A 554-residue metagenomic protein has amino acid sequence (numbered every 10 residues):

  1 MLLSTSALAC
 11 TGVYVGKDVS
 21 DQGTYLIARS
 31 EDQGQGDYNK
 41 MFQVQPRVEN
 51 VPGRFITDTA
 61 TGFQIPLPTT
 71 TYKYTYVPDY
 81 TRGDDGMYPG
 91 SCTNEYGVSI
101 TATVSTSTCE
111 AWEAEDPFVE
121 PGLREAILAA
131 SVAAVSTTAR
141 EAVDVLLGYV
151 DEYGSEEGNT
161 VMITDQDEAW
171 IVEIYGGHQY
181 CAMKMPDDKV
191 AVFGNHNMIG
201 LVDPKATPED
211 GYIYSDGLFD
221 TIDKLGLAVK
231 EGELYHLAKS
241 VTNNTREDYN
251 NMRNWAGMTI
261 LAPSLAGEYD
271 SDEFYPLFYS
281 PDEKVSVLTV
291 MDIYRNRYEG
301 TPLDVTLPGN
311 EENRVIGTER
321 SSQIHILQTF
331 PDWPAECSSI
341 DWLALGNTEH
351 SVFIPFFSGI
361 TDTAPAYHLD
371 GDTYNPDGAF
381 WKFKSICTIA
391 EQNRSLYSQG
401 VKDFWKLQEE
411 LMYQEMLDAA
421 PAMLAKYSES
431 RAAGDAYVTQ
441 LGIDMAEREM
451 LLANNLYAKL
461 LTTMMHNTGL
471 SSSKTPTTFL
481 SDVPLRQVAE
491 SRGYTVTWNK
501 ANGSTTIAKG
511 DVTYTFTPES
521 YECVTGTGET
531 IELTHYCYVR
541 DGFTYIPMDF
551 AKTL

Functional and structural regions predicted by a protein language model:
T5-A9: Sec/Tat signal peptide C-region and signal peptidase I cleavage site
C10-E125, V145-P276: A contiguous strand-loop segment
A114-V119, I127-S136, T478, Y536-D541: Second-shell loop/turn segments in exported
T245, N251-N310, R314-E319: Accessory, solvent-exposed terminal regions and/or long lumenal/extracellular loops of proteins
L303-E429: Substrate-recognition/cap regions that form aromatic- and gly/pro-loop-enriched pockets for small-molecule ligands
V401-P476: Histidine-centered catalytic/metal-binding microenvironments
G469-L554: Primary recognition of N-terminal secretory signal peptides and signal-anchoring hydrophobic helices
